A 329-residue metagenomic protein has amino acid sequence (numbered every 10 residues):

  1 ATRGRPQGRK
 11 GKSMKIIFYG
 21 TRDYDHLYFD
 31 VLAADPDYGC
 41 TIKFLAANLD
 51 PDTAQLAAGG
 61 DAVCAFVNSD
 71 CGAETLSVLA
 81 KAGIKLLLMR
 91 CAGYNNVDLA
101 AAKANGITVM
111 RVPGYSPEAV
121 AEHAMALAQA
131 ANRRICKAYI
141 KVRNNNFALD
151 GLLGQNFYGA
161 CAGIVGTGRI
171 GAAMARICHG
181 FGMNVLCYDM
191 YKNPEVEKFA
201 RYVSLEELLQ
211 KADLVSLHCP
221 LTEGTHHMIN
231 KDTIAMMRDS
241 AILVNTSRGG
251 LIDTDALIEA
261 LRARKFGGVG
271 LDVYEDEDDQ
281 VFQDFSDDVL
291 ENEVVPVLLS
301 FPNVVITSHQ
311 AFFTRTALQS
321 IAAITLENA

Functional and structural regions predicted by a protein language model:
A1-S13: Short, Lys/Arg-enriched N-terminal segments with co-localized hydrophobic residues within the first ~10-30 amino acids
M14-V109, N230: An N-terminal-biased, well-structured beta-alpha scaffold segment characteristic of Rossmann-like dinucleotide-binding
Q55-L56, V78, E207-K211, T233 (+1 more regions): Structural alpha-helical scaffold elements that stabilize or flank donor/cofactor-binding regions in carbohydrate
V67-N68, D213, C219-L221, S247-R248 (+1 more regions): Short glycine-/small-residue-rich Rossmann-like dinucleotide-binding loops
N105-C161, A173-R176, G180: Phosphate-binding beta-alpha-beta segment of Rossmann-like dinucleotide-binding domains, i.e., the NAD(P)
D150-D239: Rossmann-like dinucleotide/phosphate-binding beta-alpha-beta segment
S240, S247-A329: Rossmann-like dinucleotide-binding domain for NAD(H)/NADP(H)
